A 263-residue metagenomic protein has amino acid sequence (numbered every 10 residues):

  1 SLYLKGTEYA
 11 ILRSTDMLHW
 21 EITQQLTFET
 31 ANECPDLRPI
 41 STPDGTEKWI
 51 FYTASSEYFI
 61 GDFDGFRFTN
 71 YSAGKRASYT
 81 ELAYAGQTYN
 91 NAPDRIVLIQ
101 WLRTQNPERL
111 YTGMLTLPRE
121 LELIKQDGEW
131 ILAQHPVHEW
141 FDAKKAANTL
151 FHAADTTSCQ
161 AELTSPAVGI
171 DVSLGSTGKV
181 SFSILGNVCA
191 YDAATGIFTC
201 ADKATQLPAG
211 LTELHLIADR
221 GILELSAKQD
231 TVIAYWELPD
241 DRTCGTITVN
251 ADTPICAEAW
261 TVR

Functional and structural regions predicted by a protein language model:
S1-I11, I22-F28, C34-R38, G45-S55 (+1 more regions): Hydrophobic core segments of beta-strands in well-ordered, beta-rich domains
T7-L12, E57-D62, P107-R109, L117-P118: Structural motif
A10-E29, I60-Y79, D127-H135: Blade-edge beta-strand/turn elements of extracellular beta-propeller and related beta-sheet repeat scaffolds
R13-W20, P39-E47, F66, N91-R95 (+1 more regions): Secondary-structure boundary elements
T30, Y52-A54, Y79-L82, M114: Active-site-proximal structural scaffolding
E33-D36, Y84-Q87: Beta-propeller and closely related beta-sheet repeat lectin domains
F66-A77, Y89-R263: Beta-rich accessory regions
